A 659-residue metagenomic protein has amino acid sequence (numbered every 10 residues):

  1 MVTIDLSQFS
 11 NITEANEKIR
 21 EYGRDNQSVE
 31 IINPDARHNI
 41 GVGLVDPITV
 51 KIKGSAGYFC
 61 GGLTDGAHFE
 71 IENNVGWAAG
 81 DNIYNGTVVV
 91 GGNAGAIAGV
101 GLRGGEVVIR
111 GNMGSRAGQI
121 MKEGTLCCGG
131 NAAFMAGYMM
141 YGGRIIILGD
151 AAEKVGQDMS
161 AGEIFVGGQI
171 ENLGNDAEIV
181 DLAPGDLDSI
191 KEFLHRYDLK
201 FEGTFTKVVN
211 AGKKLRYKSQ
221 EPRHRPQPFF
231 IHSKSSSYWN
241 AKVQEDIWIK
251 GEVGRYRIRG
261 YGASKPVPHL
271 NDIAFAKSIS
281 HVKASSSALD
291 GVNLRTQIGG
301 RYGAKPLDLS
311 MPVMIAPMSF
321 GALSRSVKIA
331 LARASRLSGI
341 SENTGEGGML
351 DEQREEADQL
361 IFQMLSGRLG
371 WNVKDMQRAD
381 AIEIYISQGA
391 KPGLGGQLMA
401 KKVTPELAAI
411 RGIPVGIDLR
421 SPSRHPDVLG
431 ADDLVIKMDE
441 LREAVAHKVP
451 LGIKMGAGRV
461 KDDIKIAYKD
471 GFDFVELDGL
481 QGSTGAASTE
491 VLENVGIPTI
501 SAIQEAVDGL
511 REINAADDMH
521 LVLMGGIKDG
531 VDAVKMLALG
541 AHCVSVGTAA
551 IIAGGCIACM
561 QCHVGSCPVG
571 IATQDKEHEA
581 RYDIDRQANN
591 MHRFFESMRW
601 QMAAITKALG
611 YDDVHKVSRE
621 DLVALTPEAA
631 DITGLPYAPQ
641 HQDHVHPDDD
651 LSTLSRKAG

Functional and structural regions predicted by a protein language model:
M1-I40, R110, G129, F134 (+1 more regions): Intrinsically disordered, low-complexity terminal regions
M1-V2, E14-K18, G23-Q27, A36 (+10 more regions): Conserved, well-structured core domains of diverse proteins
V29-N33, I48-K53, A67-E72, G86-G91 (+5 more regions): Well-ordered beta-strand segments characteristic of repetitive beta-sheet solenoids
A36, M318-F320, G347, L365-G367 (+5 more regions): Active-site beta-loop-alpha junctions enriched in small/polar residues
G62, A67, W77, D81 (+4 more regions): Glycine-rich phosphate/ribose-binding loops and adjacent secondary-structure elements that form binding surfaces
L215-R255, G485-I503, D508-H520, K528-G659: Conserved active-site-proximal phosphate/metal-binding subdomains
R378, E383-Y385, G389-V415, A558-E579 (+1 more regions): Mobile "lid/hinge" segments at catalytic clefts and subdomain interfaces of large enzymes
A400-V403, L407-A409, V415-V428, G485-S501 (+1 more regions): Glycine-rich tight-turn/loop motif centered on a GG-T
